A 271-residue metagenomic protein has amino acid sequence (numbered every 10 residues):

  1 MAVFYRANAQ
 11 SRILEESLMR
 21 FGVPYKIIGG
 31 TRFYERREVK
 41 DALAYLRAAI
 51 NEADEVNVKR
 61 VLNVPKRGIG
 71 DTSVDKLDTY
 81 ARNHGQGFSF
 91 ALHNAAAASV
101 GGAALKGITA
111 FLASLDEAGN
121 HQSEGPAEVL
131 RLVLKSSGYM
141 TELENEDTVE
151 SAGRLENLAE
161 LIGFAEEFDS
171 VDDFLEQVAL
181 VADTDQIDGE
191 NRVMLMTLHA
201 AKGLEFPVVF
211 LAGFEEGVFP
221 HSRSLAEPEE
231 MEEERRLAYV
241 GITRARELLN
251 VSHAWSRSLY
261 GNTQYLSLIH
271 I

Functional and structural regions predicted by a protein language model:
V3: Class I SAM-dependent methyltransferase SAM-binding "motif I" and its flanking Rossmann-like core
N8-P24, R36, L43-I269: Conserved helicase C-terminal RecA-like lobe
G29-Y34: Conserved helicase motor
